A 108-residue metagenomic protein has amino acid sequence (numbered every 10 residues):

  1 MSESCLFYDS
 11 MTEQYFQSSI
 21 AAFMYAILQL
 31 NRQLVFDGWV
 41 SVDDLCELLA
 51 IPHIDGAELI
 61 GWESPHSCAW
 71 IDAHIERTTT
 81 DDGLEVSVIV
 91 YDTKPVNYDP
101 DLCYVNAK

Functional and structural regions predicted by a protein language model:
M1-K108: Long, helix-rich, hydrophobic modules that act as membrane-proximal anchors or helical bundle/coiled-coil regulators
